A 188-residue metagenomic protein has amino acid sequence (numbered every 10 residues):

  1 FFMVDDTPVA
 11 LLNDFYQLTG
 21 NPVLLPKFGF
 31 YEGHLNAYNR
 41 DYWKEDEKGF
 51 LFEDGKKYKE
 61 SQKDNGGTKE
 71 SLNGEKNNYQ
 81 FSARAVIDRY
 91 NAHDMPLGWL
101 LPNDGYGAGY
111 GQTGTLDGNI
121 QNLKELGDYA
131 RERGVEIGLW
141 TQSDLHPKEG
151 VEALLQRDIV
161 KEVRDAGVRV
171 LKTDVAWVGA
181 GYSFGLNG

Functional and structural regions predicted by a protein language model:
F1-L100, D104, G114, G127-Y129 (+1 more regions): Carbohydrate-recognition beta-sandwich/jelly-roll modules in extracellular/periplasmic carbohydrate-active proteins
P96-G188: Aromatic- and carboxylate-enriched substrate-binding clefts and catalytic-loop regions of carbohydrate-active enzymes
